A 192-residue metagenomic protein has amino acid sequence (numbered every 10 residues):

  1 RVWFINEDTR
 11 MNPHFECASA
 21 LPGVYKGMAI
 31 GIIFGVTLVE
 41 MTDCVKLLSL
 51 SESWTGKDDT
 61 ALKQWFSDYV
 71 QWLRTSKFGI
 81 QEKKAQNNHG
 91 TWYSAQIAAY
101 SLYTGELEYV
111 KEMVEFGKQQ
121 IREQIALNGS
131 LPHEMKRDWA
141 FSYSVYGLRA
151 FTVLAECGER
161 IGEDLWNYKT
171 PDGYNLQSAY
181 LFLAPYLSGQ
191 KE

Functional and structural regions predicted by a protein language model:
R1-G162: Aromatic-lined, polymer-binding surfaces characteristic of secreted/periplasmic polysaccharide-degrading enzymes
L165-E192: CBM-like carbohydrate-recognition segments
